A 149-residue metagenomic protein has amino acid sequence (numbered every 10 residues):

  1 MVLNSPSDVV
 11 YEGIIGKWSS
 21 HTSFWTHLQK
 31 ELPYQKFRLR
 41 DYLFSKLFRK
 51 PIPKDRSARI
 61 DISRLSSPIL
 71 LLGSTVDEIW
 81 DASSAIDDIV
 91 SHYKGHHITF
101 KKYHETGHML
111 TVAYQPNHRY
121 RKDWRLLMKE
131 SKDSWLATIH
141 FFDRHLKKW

Functional and structural regions predicted by a protein language model:
M1-F48: Hydrolase active-site cap/lid region
I14-S20, T111-R125: Cap/lid segment of the alpha/beta-hydrolase catalytic domain
S45-D61, T75: Active-site nucleophile elbow and catalytic-triad environment of alpha/beta-hydrolase enzymes
A58-L70, Y93, H97: Conserved serine/cysteine hydrolase catalytic core
L65-S66, L71-D77, Y103: Short beta-strand/loop motif that positions the catalytic acidic residue of the alpha/beta-hydrolase fold
T75, Y103-L110, Y114-H118: Histidine-bearing beta->alpha loop at or near hydrolase active sites
E78-D88, T111: Conserved alpha/beta-hydrolase "acid-adjacent" motif
P116-W149: Catalytic active-site module of serine/aspartate enzymes centered on a nucleophile-bearing elbow/loop
